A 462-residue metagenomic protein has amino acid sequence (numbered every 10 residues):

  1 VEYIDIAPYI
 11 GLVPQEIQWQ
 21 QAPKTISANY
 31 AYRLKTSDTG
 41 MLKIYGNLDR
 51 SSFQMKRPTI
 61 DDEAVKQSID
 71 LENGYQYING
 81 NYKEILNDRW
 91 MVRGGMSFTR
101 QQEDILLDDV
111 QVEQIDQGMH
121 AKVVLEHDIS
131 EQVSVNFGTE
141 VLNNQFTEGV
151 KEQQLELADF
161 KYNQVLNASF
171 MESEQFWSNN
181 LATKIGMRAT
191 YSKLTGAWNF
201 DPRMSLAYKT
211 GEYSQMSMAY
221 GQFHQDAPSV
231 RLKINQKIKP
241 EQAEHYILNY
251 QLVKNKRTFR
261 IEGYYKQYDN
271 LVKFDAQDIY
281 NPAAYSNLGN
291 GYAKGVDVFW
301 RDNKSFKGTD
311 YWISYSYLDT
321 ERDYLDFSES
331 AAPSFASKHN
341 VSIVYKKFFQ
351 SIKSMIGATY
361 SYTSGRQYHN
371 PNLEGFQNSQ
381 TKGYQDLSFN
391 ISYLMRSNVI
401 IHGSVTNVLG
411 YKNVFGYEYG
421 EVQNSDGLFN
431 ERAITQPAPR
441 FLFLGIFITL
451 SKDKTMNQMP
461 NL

Functional and structural regions predicted by a protein language model:
V1-D5, L48-S52, E84, F98-Q102 (+11 more regions): Transmembrane beta-strands of outer-membrane beta-barrel pores
V1-D70: Periplasmic-side early beta-strands and strand-to-turn transitions of outer-membrane beta-barrels
I6-Y9, S364-H369, Y393-L462: C-terminal beta-signal and adjacent terminal beta-strands/loops of Gram-negative outer-membrane beta-barrel proteins
I17-K24, A64-G74, V110-Q117, E156-V165 (+6 more regions): Replace "Gram-negative outer membrane beta-barrel proteins" with "bacterial and organellar outer membrane beta-barrel
N29-S52, D70-G196, K209, R260 (+1 more regions): Face-selective signature of the C-terminal outer-membrane beta-barrel domain
Q102, Q145-V150, K193-F200, A207-I247 (+5 more regions): Surface-exposed extracellular loop regions of Gram-negative outer-membrane beta-barrel proteins, predominantly
G118-H120, Y162, L166-F170, K239 (+3 more regions): Outer membrane beta-barrel strand-and-loop segments of large Gram-negative receptors, especially TonB-dependent
W177, N287-H369, M456, P460-N461: Gram-negative outer-membrane beta-barrel transporters
